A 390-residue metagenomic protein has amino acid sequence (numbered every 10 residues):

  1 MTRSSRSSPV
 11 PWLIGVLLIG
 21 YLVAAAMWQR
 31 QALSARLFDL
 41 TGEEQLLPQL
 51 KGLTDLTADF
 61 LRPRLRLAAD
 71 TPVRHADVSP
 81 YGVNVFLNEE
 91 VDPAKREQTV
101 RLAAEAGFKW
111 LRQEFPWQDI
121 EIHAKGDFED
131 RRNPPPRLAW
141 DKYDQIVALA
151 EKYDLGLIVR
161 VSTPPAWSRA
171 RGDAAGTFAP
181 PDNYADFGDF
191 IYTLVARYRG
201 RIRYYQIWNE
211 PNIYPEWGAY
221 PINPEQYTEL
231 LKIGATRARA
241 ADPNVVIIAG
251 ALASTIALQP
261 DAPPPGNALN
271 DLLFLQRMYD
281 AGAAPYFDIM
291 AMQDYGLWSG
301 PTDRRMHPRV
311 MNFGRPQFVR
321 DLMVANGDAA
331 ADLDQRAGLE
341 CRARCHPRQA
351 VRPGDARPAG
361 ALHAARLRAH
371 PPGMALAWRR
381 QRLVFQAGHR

Functional and structural regions predicted by a protein language model:
M1-P9: N-terminal Lys/Arg-rich, disordered targeting/topogenic segments
P11-W28: Hydrophobic membrane-insertion alpha-helices, especially the h-region of bacterial N-terminal signal peptides
A24-P48, E114, A330-R342, P347-R390: Substrate-binding cleft of secreted/luminal carbohydrate-active enzymes
A24-W110, K125-D127, N133, A148-G156 (+1 more regions): N-terminal carbohydrate-binding accessory modules
S79-V85, K109-Q113, L155-V161, R203-I207 (+4 more regions): Hydrophobic faces of well-ordered beta-strands that scaffold small-molecule active sites in alpha/beta enzyme cores
E89-E105, Y184-R197, G266-A281, R357-P371: Short, acidic/polar
A106-E129, N133-P264, L297, L339-R342: Substrate-binding cleft and catalytic face of glycoside hydrolase catalytic domains, especially the flexible beta-alpha
Y184, G188, I222-R352: Noncatalytic carbohydrate-binding groove/subsite architecture in carbohydrate-active enzymes
